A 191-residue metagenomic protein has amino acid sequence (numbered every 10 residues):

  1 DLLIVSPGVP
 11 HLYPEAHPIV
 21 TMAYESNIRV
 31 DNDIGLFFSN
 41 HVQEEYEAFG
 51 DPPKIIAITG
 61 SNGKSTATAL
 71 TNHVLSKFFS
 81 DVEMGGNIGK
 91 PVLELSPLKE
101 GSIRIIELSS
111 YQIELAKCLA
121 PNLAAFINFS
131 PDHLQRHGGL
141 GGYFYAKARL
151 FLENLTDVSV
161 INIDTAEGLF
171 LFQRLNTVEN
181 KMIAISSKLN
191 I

Functional and structural regions predicted by a protein language model:
P7, H11-K181: Phosphate-binding loop of NTP-binding sites
K188-I191: Conserved NTP phosphate-binding and transfer environment spanning the P-loop NTPase/kinase superfamily
